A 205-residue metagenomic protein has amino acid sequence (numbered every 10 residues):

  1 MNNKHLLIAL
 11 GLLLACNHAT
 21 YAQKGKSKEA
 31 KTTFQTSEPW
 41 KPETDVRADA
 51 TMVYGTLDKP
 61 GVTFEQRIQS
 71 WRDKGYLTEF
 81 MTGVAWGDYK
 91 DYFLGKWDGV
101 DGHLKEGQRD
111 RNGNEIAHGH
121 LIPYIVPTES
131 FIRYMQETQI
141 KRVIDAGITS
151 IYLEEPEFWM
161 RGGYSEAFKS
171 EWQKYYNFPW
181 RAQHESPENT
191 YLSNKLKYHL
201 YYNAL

Functional and structural regions predicted by a protein language model:
M1-L7: Bacterial N-terminal signal peptides that target proteins for export
A9-N17: Bacterial N-terminal signal peptides
T20-A22: Boundary at the C-terminal end of the N-terminal hydrophobic targeting segment
K28-M81, R142-I151: Catalytic domains of carbohydrate-active enzymes, especially glycoside hydrolases
L57, V84-W86, E157: Active-site-proximal loop/turn and secondary-structure-junction residues that shape catalytic pockets, frequently
P60-F64, D88-K90, M160-G162: Extracytoplasmic/secreted cell-surface and envelope-processing proteins
F80, V84-A146, W180-A204: Active-site-adjacent "subsite" loops/lids of carbohydrate-active enzymes
E154-S193: Active-site-proximal loop/short-helix segments that contain or immediately flank catalytic acid/base residue(s)
